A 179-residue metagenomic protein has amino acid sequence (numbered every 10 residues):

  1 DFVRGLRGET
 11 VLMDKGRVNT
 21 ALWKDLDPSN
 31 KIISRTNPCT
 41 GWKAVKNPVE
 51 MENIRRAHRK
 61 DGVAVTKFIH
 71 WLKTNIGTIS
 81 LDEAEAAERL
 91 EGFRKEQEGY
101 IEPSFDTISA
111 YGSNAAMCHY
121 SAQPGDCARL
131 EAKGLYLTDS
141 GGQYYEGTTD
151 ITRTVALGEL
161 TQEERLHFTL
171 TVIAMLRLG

Functional and structural regions predicted by a protein language model:
D1-G179: Active-site neighborhoods and metal-handling regions in enzymes and metal-associated proteins
